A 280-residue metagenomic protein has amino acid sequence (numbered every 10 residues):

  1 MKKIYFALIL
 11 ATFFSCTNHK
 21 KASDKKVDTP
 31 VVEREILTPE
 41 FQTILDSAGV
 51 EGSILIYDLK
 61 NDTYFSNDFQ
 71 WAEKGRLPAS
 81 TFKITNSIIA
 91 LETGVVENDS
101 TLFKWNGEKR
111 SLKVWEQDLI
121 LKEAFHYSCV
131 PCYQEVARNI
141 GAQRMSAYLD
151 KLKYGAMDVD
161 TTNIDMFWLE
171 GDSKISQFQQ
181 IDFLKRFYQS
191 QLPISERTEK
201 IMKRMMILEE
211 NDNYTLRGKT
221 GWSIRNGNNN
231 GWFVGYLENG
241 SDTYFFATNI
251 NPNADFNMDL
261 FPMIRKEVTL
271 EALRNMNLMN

Functional and structural regions predicted by a protein language model:
M1-I4, N18: Positively charged n-region of N-terminal signal peptides that target proteins for export
F13-S15: C-terminal motif of bacterial Sec signal peptides marking the signal peptidase cleavage site
N18-Q42, A48, R138-Q143, Y188-N213 (+1 more regions): Structured C-terminal helix/loop/strand segments within mature extracytoplasmic catalytic/sensor domains
S23-L77: Short pre-catalytic segments that frame enzyme active sites
G75-D99, A124, Q180, F246: Active-site SXXK
E92-G107, I194-E199: Short, well-structured active-site flanking segments
L102-E123, L149-D158: Active-site helix/loop module of the DD-peptidase/beta-lactamase fold, centered on the serine-lysine SxxK catalytic
I120, E135-K185: Mid-domain, small-residue-enriched loop/turn segments at the edges of structured enzyme/sensor domains
